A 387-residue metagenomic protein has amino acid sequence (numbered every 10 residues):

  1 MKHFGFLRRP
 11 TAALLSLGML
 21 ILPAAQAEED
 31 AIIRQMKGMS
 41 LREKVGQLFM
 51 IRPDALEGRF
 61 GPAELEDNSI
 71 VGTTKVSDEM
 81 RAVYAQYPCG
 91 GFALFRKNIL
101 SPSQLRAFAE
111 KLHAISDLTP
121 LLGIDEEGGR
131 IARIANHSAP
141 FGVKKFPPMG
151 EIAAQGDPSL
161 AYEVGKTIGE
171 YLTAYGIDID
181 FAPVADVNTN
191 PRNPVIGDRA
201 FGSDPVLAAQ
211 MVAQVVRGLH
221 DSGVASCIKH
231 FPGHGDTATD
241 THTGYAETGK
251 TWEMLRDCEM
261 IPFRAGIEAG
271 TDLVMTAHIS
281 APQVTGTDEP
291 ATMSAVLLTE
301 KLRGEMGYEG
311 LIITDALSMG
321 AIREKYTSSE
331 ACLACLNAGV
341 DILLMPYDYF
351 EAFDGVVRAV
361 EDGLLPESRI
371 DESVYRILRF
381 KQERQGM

Functional and structural regions predicted by a protein language model:
K2-L14: Bacterial N-terminal signal peptides that target proteins for export
A13-I21, D125: Bacterial N-terminal signal peptides
I21-A31: Sec-dependent signal peptide cleavage junction
D54-K75, A82-Q210, H230, G235-G249 (+3 more regions): Enzymes and membrane/adaptor proteins characterized by extended Gly/Ser/Thr/Asp/Glu-rich, aromatic-dotted
M211-I228, M254, C258-T271: Phosphate/pyrophosphate-binding betaalpha-module
E361-M387: Mid-to-C-terminal alpha-helical segments outside catalytic/metal-binding sites
